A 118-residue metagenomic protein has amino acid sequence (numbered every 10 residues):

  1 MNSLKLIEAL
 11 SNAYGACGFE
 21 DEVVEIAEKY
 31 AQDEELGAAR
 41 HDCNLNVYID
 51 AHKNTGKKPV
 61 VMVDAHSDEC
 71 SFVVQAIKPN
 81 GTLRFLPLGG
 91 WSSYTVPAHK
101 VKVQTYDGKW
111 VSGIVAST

Functional and structural regions predicted by a protein language model:
M1-T118: N-terminal hydrophobic/helix-forming segments and targeting peptides
